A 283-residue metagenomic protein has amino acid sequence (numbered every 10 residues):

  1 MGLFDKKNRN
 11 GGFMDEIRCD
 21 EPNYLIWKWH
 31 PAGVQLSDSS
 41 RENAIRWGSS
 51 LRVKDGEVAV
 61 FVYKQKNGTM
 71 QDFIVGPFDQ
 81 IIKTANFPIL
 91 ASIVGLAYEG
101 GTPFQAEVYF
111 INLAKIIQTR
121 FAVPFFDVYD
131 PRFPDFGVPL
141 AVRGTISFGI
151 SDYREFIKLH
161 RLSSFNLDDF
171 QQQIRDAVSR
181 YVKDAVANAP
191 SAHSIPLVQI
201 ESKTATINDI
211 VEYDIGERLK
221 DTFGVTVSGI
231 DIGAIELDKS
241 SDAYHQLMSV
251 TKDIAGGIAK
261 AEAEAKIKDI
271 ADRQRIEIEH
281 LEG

Functional and structural regions predicted by a protein language model:
M1-D5, G68, R161, R275: Short, flexible coil/linker elements and helix-boundary hinge sites characteristic of intrinsically disordered
G2-N23: Polar/acidic, low-complexity leader/linker segments enriched in S/T/G and N/D
E16-K158: Hydrophobic membrane-anchoring helix/hairpin
N112-G283: Elongated, amphipathic alpha-helices that form coiled-coils and helical stalk/scaffold elements used
